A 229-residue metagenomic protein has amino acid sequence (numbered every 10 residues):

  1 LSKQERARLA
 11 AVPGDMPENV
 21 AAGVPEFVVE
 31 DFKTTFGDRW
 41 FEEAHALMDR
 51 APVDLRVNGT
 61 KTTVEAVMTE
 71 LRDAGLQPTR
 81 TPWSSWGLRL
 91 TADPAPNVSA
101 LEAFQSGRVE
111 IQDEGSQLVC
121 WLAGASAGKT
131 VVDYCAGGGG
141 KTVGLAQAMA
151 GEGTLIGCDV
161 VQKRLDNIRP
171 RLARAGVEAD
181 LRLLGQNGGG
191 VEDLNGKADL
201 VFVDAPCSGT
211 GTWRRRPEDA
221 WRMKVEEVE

Functional and structural regions predicted by a protein language model:
L1-E229: S-adenosylmethionine
